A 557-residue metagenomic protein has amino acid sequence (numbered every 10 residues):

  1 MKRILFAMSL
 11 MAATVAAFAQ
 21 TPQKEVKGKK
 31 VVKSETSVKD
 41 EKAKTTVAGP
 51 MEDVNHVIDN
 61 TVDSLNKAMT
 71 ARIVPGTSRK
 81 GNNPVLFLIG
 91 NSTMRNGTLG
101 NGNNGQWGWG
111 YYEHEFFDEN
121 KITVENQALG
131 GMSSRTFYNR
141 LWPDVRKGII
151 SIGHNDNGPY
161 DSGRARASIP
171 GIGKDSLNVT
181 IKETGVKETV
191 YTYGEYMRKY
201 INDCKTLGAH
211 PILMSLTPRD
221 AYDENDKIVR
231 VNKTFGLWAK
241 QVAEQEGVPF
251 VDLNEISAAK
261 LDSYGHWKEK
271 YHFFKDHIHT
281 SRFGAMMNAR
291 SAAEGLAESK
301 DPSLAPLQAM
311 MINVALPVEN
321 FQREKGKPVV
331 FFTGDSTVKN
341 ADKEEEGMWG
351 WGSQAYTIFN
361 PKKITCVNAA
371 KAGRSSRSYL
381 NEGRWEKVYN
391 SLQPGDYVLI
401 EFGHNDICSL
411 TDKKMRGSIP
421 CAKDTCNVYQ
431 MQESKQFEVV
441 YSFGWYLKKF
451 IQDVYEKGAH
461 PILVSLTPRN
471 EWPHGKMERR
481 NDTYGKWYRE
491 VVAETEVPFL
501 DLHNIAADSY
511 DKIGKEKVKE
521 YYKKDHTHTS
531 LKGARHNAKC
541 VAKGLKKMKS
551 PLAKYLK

Functional and structural regions predicted by a protein language model:
M1-Q23: Bacterial Sec-dependent N-terminal signal peptides
T21-K42: N-terminal propeptides/low-complexity segments immediately following signal peptides in secreted or periplasmic proteins
K33, K42-A128, L141-I149, R166-S168 (+3 more regions): Serine-esterase "nucleophile elbow" of acetyl-processing enzymes
T98-G102, E224-R230, D342-E346, Y379-L380 (+1 more regions): Short, solvent-exposed loop/turn segments at secondary-structure boundaries
L129-S134, A221, K371-S376: Acidic helix-start/capping segments at beta-turn-to-alpha-helix junctions
S133-D144, S376-K387: N-terminal post-signal-peptidase region of extra-cytosolic proteins
P143-R282, M286, A293-Q308, K387-L531 (+2 more regions): Alpha-helical cap/lid subdomain in secreted, periplasmic, or secretory-pathway luminal O-acyl-processing enzymes
L304, M310-Q322: A short C-terminal boundary segment appended to hydrolase-like catalytic domains
